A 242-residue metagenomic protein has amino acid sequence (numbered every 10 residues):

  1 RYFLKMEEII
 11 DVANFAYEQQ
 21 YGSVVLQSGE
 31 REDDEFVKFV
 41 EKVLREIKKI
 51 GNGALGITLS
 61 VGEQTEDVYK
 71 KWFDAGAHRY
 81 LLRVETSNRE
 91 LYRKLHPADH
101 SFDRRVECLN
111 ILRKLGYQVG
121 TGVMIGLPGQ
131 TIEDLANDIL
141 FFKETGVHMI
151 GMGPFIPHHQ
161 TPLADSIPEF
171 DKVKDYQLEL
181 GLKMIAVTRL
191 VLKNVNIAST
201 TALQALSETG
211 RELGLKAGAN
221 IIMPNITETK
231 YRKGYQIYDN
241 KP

Functional and structural regions predicted by a protein language model:
R1-D11, A16-V37, V43-L109, Q118-I125 (+1 more regions): Core AdoMet radical
D11, Y17, K143-P242: Auxiliary Fe-S-binding modules of radical SAM enzymes
L26, L82, L112, F142 (+2 more regions): Conserved, mostly hydrophobic/aromatic
E30-E35, A98, G126-T131, P157-H158 (+2 more regions): Short, small-residue-enriched loops and turns at beta-alpha junctions that line or gate enzyme active sites
F36-F39, K70-K71, Y92-H96, I132-L135 (+3 more regions): Short secondary-structure transition/capping segments
K42-V43, A75-A77, A98-H100, D138-I139 (+2 more regions): Short, hinge-like loop/turn segments at secondary-structure boundaries
T65-D74, L127-K143, Q204-A217: Catalytic cores of alpha/beta
C108-H159: Aromatic-anchored, glycine/proline-accented short structural segments that stabilize local strand-turns or short
